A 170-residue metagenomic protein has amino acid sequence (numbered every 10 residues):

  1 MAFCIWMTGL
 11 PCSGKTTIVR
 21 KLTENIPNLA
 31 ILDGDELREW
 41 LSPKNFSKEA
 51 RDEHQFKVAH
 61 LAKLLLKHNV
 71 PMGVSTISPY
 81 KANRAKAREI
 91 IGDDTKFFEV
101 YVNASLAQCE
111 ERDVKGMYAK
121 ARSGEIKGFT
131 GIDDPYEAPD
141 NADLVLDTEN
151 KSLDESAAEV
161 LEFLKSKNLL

Functional and structural regions predicted by a protein language model:
C4: Walker A (P-loop) ATP-phosphate-binding motif of ABC ATPase nucleotide-binding domains
M7: Hydrophobic anchor at the beta1->P-loop junction of P-loop NTPases
P11: The conserved Walker
K15: Conserved lysine of the Walker
V19-H60: Conserved substrate/cofactor phosphate-moiety recognition/catalytic segment in nucleotide-dependent phosphotransferases
I31-G34, N69-I77: Short beta-strand segments at enzyme active-site cores
N45, A62-H68, I77-A121, G128: ATP-dependent NMP and nucleoside kinases share a basic, alpha-helical "lid"
N103-L106, E111-E159, K167-L170: Small-molecule kinase domains that catalyze NTP-dependent phosphoryl transfer to phosphate-bearing small molecules
